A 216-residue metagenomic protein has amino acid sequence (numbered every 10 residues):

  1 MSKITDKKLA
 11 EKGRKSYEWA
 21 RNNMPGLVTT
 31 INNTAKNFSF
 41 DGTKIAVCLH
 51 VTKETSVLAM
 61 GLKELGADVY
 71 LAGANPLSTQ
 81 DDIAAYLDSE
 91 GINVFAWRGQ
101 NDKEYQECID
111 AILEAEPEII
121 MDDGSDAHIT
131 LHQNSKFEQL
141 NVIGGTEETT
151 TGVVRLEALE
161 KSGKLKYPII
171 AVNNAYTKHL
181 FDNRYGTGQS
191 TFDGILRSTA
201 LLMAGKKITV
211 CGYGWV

Functional and structural regions predicted by a protein language model:
M1-F40, A74-T79, A84-K206: Glycine/serine-rich phosphate-binding loop and adjoining beta1-alpha1 elements at the start of nucleotide-handling
T43, S56-M60, D81, A85: N-terminal, well-ordered alpha-helical segments
V47-L49, D122-D123: Short His-Asn-centered micro-motif
H50-K53, P76-S78: Short active-site-proximal "capping" loops at secondary-structure junctions
H50-V51, G212-G214: Glycine-rich Rossmann-fold phosphate-binding loop(s) that bind the pyrophosphate of adenine dinucleotide cofactors
V51-G66: Histidine-anchored nucleotide/phosphate-binding helix
V69-Y70: Short beta-strand element of Class I
